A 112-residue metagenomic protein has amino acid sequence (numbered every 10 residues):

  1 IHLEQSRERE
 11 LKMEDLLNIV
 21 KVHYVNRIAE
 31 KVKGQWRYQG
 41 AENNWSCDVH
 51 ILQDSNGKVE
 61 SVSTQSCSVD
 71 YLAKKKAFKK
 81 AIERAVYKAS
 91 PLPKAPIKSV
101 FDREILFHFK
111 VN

Functional and structural regions predicted by a protein language model:
I1-E14: A sequence-level signature for low-complexity, intrinsically disordered linkers and tails enriched in proline
L17-G34, K58-P96: A short, well-structured alpha-helical segment
K33-A41: Short helix-capping and hinge/turn segments at secondary-structure transitions, especially at repeat and domain
G40-K58, F78, P96-N112: A beta-hairpin/wing motif
